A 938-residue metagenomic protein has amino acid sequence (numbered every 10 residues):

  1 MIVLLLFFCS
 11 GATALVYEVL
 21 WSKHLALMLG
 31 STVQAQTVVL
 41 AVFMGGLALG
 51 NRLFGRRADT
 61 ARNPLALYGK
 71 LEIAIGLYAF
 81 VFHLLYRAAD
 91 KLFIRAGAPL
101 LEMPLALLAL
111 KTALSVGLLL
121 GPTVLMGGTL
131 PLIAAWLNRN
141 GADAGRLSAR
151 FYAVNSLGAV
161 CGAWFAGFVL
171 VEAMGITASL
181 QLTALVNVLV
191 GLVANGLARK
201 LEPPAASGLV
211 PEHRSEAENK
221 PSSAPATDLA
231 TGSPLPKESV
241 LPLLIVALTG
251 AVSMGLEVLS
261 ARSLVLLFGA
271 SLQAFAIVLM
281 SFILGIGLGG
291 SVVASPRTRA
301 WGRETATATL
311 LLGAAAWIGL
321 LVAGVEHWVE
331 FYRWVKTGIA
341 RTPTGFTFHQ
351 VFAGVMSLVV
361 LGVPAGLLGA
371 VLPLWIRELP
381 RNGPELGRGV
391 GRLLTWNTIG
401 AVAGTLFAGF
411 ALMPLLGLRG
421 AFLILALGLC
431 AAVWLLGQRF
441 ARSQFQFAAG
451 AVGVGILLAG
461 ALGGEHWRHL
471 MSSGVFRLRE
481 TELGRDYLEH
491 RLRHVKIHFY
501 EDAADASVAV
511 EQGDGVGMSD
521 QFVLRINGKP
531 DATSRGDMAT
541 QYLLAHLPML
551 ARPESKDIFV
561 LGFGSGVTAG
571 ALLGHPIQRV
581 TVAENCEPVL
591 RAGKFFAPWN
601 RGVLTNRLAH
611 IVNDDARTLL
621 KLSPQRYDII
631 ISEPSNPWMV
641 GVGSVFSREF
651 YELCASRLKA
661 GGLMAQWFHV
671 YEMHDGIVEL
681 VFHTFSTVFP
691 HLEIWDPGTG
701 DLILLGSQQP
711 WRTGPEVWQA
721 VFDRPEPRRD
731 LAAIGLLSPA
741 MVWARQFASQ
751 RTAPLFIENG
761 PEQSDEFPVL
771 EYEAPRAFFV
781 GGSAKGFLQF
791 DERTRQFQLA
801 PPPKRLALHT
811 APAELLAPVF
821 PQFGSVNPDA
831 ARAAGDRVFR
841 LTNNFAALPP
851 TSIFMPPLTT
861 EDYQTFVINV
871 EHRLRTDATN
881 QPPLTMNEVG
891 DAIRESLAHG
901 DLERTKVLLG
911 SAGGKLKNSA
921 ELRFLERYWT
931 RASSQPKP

Functional and structural regions predicted by a protein language model:
M1-A720, P801: Alpha-helical transmembrane segments of multi-pass membrane proteins
P715-G824: SAM/dcSAM-binding transferase cores
V819-F820, D836, F854, I893 (+1 more regions): Conserved small-residue packing positions in alpha-helical repeats and bundles
V838-L841, F845, S852-F854, V870-D877 (+1 more regions): Alpha-helical solenoid scaffolds that mediate protein-protein interactions, centered on TPR/SEL1-like repeats but also
T842-P850, D862, F866, Q881-G890 (+2 more regions): Generic helix N-cap/helix-start motif at coil->alpha-helix transitions
